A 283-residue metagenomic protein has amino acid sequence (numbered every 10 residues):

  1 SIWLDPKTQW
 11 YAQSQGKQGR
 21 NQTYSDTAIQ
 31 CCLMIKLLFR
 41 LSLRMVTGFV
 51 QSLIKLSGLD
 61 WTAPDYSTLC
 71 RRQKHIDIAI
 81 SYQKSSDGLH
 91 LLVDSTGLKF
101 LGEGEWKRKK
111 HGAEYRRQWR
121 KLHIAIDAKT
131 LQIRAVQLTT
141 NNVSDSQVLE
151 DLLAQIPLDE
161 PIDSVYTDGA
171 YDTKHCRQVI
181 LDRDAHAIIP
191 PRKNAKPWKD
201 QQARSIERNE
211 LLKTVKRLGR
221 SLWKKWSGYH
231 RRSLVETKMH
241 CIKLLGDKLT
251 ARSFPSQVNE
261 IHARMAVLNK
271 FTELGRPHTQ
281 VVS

Functional and structural regions predicted by a protein language model:
S1, K248-A251, F271-Q280: Intrinsically disordered or highly flexible coil/loop and linker segments, enriched in small and charged/polar residues
S1, S205-P255, N259: Short amphipathic alpha-helical "interface-anchor" segments enriched in bulky aromatics
S1-Y11: Intrinsically disordered, low-complexity serine/threonine- and proline-rich regulatory segments
Y11-Q30, M34, L38-R44, G48 (+8 more regions): Polybasic low-complexity intrinsically disordered regions
L53-I54: Short edge-strand/loop segments of extracellular domains
